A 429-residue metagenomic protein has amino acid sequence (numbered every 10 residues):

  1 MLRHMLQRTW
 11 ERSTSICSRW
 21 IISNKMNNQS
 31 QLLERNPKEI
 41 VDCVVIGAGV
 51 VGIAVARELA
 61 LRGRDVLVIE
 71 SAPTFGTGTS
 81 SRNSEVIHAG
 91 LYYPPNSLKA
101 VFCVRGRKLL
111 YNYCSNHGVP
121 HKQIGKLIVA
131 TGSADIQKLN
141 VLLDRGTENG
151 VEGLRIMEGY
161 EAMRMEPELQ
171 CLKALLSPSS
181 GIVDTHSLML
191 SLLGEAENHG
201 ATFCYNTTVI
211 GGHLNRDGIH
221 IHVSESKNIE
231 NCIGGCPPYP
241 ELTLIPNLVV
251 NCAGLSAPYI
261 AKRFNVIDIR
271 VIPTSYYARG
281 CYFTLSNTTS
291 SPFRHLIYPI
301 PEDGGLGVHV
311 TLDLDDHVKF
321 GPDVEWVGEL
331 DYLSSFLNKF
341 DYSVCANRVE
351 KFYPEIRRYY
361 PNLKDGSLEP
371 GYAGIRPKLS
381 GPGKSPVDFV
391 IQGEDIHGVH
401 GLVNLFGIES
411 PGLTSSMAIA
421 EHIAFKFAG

Functional and structural regions predicted by a protein language model:
L2-H4, R8, L33-K38, S385-G429: C-terminal lid/capping helical subdomain adjacent to the catalytic/cofactor pocket in oxidative enzymes
R19-I40: A short, basic/flexible loop-to-alpha-helix module at the beginning of a structural domain
R35-V51: Beta1/beta-strand and adjacent pyrophosphate-binding region of the FAD-binding site in flavoprotein oxidoreductases
L61-S80: Glycine-rich FAD pyrophosphate-binding loop
E85-E161, M165, C171, G307-V308: Dinucleotide-binding Rossmann-like beta1-alpha1 core, especially the glycine-rich loop that anchors the ADP
P95-R105, G132-K138, L176-G194, C204 (+2 more regions): Short beta-strand to alpha-helix junction loop
V119-K122, L242-T243, N247-L248, C252-H397: Active-site substrate-recognition segment that forms the wall of the catalytic cavity or substrate channel
L175-N247: Helical element adjacent to the flavin cofactor pocket in flavoenzyme catalytic cores
